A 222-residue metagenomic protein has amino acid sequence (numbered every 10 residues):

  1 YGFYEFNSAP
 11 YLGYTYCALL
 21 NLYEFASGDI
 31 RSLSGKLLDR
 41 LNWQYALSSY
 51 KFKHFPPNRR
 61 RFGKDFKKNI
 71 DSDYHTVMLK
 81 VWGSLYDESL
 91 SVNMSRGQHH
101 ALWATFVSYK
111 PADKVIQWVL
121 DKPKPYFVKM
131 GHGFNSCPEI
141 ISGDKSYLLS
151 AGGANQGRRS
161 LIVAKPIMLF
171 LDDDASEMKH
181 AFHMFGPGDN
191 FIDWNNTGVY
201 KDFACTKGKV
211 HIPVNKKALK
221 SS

Functional and structural regions predicted by a protein language model:
Y1-K129, N135: Extracellular polysaccharide-recognition and catalytic grooves
Y45, L85-S222: Ser/Thr/Asn(+Pro)-rich, low-complexity disordered segments
